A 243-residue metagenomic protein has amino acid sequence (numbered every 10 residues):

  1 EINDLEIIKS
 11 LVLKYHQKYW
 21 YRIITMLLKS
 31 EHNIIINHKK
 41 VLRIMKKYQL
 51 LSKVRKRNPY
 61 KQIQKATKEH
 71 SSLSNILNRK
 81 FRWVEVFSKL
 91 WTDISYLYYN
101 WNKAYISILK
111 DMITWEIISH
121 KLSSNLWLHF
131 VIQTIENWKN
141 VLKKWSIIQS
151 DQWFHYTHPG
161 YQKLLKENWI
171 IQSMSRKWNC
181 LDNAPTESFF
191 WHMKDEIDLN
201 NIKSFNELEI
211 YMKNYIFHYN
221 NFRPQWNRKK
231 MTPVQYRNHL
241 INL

Functional and structural regions predicted by a protein language model:
E1-E85, N179, T232-I241: Basic, flexible linker segments flanking DNA-binding modules in nucleic acid-interacting mobile-element proteins
I8, I24, V41, L77 (+12 more regions): Mobile genetic element proteins and their domesticated derivatives, centered on retroelements and DNA transposons
I63-Q64, S150-Q152, H158-P159, Q172-K194 (+2 more regions): RNase H-like two-metal-ion nuclease catalytic core shared by retroviral integrases and related mobile-element nucleases
R79-I118, S124-L126: An active-site-proximal beta-strand-loop segment
T114-H120, Q172-S175, L199: Short small-residue beta-strand/loop micro-motif enriched in glycine and branched aliphatics
H120-L142: Active-site beta-loop-alpha junctions of metal-dependent nucleic acid enzymes, especially the RNase H-like/DDE
P159, K166-I170, K194-L243: C-terminal domain-tail junction helix/linker
